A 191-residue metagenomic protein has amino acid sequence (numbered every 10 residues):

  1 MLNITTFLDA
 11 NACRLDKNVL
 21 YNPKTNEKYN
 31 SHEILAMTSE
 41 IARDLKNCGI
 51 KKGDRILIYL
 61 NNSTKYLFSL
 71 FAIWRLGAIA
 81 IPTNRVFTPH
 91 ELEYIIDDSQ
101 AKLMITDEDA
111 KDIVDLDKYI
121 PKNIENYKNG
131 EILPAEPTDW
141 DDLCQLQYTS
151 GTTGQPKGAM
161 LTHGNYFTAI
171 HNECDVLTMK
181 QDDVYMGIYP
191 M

Functional and structural regions predicted by a protein language model:
M1-V19, A36: A short N-terminal helical cap/helix-turn-helix that marks the beginning of AMP-binding/adenylate-forming
D9, K46, T64-T83, E93 (+2 more regions): Hydrophobic alpha-helical segments in the ANL/AMP-binding
L15-D16, E131-Y148, Q155, T178-V184: Conserved pre-ATP/AMP-binding loop-to-beta segment of ANL
V19-G49, D54-S63, L67, F71 (+3 more regions): Conserved AMP-binding/adenylate-forming core of the ANL superfamily
N30-H32, C144-H171: Conserved AMP-binding A3 loop
R55, N61-I81, R85-P89, D98-L103 (+2 more regions): A short helix-loop-beta submotif of the ANL/AMP-binding
R85-I113, G130, A169-M186: Conserved ATP-dependent adenylate/AMP-binding module captured primarily in the ANL superfamily
D109-D141, Q155: ANL superfamily adenylate-forming
